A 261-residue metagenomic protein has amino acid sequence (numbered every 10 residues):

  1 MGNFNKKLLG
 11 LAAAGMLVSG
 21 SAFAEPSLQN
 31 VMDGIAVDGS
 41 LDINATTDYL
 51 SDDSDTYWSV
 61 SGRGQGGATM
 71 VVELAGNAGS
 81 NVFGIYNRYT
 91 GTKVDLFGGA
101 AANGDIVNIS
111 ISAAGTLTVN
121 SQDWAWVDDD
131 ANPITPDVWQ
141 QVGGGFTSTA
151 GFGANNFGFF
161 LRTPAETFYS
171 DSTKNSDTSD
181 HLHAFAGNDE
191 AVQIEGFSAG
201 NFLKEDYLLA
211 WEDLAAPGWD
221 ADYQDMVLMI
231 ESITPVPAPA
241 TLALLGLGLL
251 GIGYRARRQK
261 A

Functional and structural regions predicted by a protein language model:
G2-L9: Bacterial N-terminal signal peptides that target proteins for export
G10-A13, F23: Polyanion-binding and phosphate-handling cores
A13-L17, G248: Hydrophobic helical h-region of N-terminal Sec-dependent signal peptides in bacterial secretory/periplasmic proteins
S19-S21: N-terminal signal peptide c-region/cleavage motif recognized by signal peptidases
E25-Y207, L214: Extracellular distal adhesion/interaction modules in secreted or cell-surface proteins
P217-P235: A recurrent domain-boundary module in secreted/ectodomain proteins
P237-R255: A short, hydrophobic C-terminal helix/tail in secreted or cell-surface proteins
R258-A261: Short, charged juxtamembrane terminal tails flanking transmembrane helices
